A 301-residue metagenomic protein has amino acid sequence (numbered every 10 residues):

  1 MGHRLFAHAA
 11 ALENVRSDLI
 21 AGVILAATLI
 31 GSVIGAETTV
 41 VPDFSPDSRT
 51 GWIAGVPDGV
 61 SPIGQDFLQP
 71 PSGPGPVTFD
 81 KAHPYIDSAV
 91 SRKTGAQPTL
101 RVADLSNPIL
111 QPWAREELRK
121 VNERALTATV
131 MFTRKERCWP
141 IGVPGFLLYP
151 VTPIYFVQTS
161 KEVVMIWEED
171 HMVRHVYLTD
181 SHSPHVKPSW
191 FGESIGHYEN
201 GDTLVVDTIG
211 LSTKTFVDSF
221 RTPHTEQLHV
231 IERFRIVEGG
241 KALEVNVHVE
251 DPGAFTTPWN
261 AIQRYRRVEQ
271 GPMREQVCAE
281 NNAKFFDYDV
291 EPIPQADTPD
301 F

Functional and structural regions predicted by a protein language model:
M1-I34: Transmembrane helical cores of multi-pass ion-transport proteins
G35-F301: PEST-like low-complexity, intrinsically disordered acidic/proline/serine-rich tracts that flank trafficking/processing
